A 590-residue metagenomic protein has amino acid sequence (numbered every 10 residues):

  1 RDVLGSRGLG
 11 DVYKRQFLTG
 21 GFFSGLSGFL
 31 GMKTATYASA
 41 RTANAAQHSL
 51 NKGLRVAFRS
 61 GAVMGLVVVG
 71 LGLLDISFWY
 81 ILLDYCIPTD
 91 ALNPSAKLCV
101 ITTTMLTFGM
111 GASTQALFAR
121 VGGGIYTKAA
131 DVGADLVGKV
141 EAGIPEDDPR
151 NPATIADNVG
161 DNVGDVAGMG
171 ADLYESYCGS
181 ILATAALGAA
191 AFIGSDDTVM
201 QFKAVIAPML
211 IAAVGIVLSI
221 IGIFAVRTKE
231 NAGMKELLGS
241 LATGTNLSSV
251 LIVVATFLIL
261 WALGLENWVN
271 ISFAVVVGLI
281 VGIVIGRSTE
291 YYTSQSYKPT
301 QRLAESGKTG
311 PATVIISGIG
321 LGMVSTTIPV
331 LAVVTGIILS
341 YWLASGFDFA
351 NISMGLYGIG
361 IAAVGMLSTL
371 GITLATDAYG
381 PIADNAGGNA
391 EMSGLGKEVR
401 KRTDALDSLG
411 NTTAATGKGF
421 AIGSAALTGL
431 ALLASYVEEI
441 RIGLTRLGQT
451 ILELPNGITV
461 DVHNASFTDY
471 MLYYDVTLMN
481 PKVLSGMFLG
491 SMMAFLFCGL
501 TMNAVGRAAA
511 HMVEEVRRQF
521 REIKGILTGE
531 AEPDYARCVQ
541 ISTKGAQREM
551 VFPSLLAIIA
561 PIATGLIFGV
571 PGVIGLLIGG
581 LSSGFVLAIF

Functional and structural regions predicted by a protein language model:
R1, S6-F590: Hydrophobic packing and interface segments
